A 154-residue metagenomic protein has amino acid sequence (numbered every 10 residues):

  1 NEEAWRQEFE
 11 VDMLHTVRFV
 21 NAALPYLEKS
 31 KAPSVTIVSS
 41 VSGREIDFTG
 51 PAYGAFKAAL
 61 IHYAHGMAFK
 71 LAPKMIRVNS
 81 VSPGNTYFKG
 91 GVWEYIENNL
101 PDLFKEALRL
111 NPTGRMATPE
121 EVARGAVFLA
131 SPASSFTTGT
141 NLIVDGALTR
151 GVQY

Functional and structural regions predicted by a protein language model:
N1-R18, T36, L60, T113: Catalytic Tyr-X3-Lys loop
V20, F56, A64: Active-site helix of classical SDR
P25, F69-K70, S135: Alpha-helical segment proximal to the catalytic Tyr-Lys
S40: Residue(s) in the substrate-gating loop at a strand-loop-helix junction that position the organic substrate next
E45, A126-V127, T138-Y154: Short C-terminal tail/terminal secondary-structure segment of NAD(P)H-dependent dehydrogenase/reductase domains
I46-G54, G66: Active-site loop-to-helix junction immediately N-terminal to the catalytic Tyr of the SDR YXXXK motif in Rossmann-fold
A72-R77, T137-G139: Short, small/polar-rich loop/turn modules that mediate ligand/substrate recognition or access, typified
P73, P83-L110, G151-Y154: A glycine/serine/threonine-rich, flexible loop-to-helix segment that serves as the NAD(P) cofactor-binding "lid"
